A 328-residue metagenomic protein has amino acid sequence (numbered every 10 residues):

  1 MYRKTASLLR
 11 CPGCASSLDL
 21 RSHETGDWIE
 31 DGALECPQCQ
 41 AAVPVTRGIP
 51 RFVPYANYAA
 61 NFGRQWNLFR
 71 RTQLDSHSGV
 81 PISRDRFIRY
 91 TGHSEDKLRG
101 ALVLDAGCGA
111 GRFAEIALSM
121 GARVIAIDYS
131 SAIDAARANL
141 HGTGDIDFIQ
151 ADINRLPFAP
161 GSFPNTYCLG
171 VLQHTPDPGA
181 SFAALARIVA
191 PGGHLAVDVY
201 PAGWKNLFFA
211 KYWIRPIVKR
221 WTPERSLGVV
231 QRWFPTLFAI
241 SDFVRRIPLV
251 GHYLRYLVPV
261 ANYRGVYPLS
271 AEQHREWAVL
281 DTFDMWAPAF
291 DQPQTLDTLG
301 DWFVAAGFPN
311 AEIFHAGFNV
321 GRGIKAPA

Functional and structural regions predicted by a protein language model:
M1-P157, N165, F290-P293, T298 (+3 more regions): Conserved N-terminal segment of class I S-adenosyl-L-methionine
R155, A159-P160, D177: Acidic/polar helix N-cap motif
P164-P176: A short SAM/SAH-binding and catalytic strip from SAM-dependent methyltransferases
G179-P191: A short glycine-rich, Lys/Arg-flanked "PGG" loop and its adjoining helix->strand segment in the class I
H194-G228, R232-P235: Conserved class I S-adenosyl-L-methionine
T222-L296, G300-V304: Substrate-binding/catalytic lobe of Class I Rossmann-like enzymes that use SAM or dcSAM, i.e., the mid-to-C-terminal
